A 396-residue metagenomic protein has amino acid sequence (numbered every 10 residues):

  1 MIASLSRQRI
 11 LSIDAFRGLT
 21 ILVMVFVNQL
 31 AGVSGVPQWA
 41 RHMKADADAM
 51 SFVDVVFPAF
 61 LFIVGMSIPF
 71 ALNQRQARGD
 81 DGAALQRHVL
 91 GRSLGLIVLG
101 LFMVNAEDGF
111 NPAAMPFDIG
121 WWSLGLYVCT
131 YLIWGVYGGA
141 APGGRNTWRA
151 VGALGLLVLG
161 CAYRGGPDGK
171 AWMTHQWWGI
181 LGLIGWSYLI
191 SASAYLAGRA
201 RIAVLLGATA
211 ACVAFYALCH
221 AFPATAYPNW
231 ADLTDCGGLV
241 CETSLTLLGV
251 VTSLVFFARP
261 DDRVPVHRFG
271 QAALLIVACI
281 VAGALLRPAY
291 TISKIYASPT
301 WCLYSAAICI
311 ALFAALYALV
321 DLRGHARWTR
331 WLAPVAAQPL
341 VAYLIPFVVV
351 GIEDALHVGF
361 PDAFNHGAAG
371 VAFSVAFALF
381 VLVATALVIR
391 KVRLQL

Functional and structural regions predicted by a protein language model:
M1-L396: Alpha-helical transmembrane segments and their immediate juxtamembrane cytosolic regions
